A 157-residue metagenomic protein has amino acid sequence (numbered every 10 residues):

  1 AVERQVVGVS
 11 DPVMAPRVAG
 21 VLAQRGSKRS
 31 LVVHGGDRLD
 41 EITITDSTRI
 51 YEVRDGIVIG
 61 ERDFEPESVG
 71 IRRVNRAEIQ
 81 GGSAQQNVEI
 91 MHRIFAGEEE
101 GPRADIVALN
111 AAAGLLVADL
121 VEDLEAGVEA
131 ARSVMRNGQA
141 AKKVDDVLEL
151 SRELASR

Functional and structural regions predicted by a protein language model:
A1-R157: Glycine-rich anion-binding loops and their surrounding alpha/beta cores
